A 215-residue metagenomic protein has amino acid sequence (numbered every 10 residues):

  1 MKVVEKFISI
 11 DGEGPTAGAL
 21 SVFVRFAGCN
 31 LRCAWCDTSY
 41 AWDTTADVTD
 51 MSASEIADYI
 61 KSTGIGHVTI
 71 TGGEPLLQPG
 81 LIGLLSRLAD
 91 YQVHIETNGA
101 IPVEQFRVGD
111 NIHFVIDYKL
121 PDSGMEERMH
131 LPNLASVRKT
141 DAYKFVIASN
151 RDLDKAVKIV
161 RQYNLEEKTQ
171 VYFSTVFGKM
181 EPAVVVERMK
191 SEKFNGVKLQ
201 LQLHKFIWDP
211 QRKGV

Functional and structural regions predicted by a protein language model:
M1, I8, L20-S21, W35-I112: Conserved Radical SAM active-site core
M1-A27, R32-W35, S39, E192-Q202 (+1 more regions): Flexible, acidic/Gly-rich N-terminal and inter-domain linker regions that tether and position cofactor-handling modules
V4, I10, T45, R128-L131: A generic, residue-level signal for flexible/boundary positions that often mark functional hotspots
F23, T69, A142-K144: Short aromatic/hydrophobic contact patches that present stacked aromatics for nucleic-acid/ligand binding
A27-N30, A53, M129, K158: Short hydrophobic/aromatic-rich motifs at helix boundaries and adjacent loops
L76-V215: Conserved AdoMet/S-adenosylmethionine-binding subsite of the radical SAM
